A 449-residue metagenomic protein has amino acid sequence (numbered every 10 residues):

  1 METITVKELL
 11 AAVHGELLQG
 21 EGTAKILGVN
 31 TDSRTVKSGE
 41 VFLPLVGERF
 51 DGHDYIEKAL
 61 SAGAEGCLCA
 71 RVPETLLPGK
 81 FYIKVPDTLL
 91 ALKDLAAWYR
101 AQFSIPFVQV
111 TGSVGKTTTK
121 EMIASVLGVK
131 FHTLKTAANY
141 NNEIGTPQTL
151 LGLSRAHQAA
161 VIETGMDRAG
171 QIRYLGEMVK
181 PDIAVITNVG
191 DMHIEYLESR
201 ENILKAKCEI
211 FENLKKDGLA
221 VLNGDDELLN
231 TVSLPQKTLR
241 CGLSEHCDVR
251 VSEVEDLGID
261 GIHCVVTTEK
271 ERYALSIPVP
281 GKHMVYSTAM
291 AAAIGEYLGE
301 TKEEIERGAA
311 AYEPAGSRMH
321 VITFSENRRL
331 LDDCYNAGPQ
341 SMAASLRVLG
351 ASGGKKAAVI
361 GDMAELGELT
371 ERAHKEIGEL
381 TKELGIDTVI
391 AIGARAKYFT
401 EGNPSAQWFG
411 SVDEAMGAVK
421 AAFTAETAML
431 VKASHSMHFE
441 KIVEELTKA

Functional and structural regions predicted by a protein language model:
M1-D94, W98, G350-G354, E379-L380 (+2 more regions): N-terminal leader/targeting and accessory segments in enzymes
E8-A11, A91-G224, L228-K237, G295 (+2 more regions): Phosphate-binding loop of NTP-binding sites
L10-A12, P73-G79, V185-R329, G354 (+3 more regions): Acidic, Mg2+-coordinating active-site environments of NTP-dependent enzymes
S33-P44, T133, L151-A160, L346-G367: Mobile, glycine- and charge-enriched loop segments and immediately flanking short secondary-structure elements within
R49-F50, P314-S317, C334-S405, S434: Active-site beta-alpha connecting loops in nucleotide-dependent enzymes
V110, G316-H320, S436-E444: ATP-dependent carboxylate/acyl-activation modules
W408-G410, E426-T447: Peripheral docking tails and interdomain loops at the edges of cofactor- or intermediate-handling domains
